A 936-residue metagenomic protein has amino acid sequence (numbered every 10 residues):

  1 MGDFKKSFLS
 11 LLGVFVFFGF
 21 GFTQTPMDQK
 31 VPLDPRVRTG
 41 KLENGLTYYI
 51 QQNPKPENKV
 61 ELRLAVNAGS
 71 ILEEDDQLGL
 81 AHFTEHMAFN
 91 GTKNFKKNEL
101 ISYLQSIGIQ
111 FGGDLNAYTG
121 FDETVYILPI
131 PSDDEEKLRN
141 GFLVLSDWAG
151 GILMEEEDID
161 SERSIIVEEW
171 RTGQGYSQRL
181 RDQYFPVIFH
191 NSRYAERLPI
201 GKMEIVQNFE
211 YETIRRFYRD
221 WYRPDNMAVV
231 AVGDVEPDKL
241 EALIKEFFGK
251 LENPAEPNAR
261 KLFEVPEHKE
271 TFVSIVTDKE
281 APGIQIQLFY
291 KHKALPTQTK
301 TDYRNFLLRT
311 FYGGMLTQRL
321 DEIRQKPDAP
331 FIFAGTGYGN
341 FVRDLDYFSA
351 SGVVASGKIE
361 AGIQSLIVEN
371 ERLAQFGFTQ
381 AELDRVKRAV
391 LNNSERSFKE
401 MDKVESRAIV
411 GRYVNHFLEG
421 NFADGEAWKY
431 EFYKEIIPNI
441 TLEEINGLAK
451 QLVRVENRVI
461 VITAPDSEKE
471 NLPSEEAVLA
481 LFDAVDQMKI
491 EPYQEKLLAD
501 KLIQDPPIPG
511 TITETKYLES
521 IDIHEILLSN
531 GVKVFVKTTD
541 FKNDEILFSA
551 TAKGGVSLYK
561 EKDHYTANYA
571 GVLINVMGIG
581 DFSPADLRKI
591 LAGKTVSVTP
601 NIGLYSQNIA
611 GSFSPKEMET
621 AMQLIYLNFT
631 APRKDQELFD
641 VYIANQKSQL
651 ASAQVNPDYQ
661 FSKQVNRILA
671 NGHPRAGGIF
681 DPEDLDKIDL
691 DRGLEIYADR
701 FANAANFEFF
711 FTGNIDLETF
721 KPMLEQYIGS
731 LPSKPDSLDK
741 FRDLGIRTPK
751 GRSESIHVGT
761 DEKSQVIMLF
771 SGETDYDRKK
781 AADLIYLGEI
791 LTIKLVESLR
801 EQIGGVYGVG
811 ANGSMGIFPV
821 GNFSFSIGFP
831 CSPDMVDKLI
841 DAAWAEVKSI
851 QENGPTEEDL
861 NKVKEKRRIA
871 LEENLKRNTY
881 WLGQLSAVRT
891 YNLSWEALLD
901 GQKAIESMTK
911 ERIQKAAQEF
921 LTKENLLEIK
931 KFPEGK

Functional and structural regions predicted by a protein language model:
M1-T25: Bacterial Sec-dependent N-terminal signal peptides
F22-I50, E236-D302, F306, G313 (+11 more regions): Proteolytic maturation boundary segments
Y49-Q51, P56-E73, G79-A81, N98-D147 (+14 more regions): M16 family metallopeptidases and their MPP-like homologs
M87-F95: Metal-associated gating/positioning segment near the N- to mid-region
Y103, G151-M154, D158-I159, I440-E444 (+3 more regions): Peptidyl-prolyl cis-trans isomerase
D158, R163-R171, Y176-T213, F217-P224 (+5 more regions): Hydrophobic, small-residue-rich alpha-helical packing segments that form membrane-like cores
I205-K245, G678, D684-Q726: Internal metal/ion-chelating core segments
